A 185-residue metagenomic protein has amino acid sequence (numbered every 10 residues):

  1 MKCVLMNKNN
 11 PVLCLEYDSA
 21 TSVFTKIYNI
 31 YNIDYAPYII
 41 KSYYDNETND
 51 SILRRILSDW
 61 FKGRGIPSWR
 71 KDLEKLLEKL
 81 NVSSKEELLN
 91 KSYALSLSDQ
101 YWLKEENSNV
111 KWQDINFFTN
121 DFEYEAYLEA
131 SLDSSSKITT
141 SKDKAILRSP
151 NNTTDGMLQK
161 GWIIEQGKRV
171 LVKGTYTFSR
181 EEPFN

Functional and structural regions predicted by a protein language model:
M1-N185: Phosphate/dinucleotide-binding and metal-coordinating scaffold of catalytic cores in nucleotide-dependent enzymes
